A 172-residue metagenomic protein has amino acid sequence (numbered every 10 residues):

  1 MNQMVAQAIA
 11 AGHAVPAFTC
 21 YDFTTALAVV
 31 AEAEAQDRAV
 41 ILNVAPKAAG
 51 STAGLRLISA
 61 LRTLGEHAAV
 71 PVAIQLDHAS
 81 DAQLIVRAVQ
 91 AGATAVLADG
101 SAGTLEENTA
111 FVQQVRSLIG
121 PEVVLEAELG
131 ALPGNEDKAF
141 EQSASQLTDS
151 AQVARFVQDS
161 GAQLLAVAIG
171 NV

Functional and structural regions predicted by a protein language model:
M1-A11, Y21-A48, L55-P71, A79-V172: Alpha/beta enzyme core
H13-A17: Boundary/entry segment of secreted carbohydrate-active catalytic domains
